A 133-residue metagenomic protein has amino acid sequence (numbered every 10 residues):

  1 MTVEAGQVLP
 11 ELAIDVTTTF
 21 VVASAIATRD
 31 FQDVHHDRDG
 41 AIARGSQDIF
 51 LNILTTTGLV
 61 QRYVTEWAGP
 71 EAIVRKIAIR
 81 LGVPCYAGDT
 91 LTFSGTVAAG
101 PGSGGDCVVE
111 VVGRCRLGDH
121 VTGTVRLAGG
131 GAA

Functional and structural regions predicted by a protein language model:
M1-E71: Hot-dog-fold acyl-thioester-processing enzymes
M1-L9, C85-A133: HotDog/MaoC-like acyl-thioester-processing domains
V16, L81, L127-G129: Hydrophobic residues in beta-strands and at strand termini
P70-A78: Short, structured beta-strand/loop micro-motifs enriched in basic residues and often containing a Trp
